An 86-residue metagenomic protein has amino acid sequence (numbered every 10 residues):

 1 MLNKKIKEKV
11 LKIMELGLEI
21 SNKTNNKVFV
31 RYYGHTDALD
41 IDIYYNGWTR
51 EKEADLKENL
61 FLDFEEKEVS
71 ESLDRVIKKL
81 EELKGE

Functional and structural regions predicted by a protein language model:
M1-A38, G47-E86: Negatively charged, low-complexity tracts enriched in Asp/Glu with abundant Ser/Thr
Y44: Single-stranded nucleic acid-binding surfaces, predominantly the OB-fold ssDNA-binding core
